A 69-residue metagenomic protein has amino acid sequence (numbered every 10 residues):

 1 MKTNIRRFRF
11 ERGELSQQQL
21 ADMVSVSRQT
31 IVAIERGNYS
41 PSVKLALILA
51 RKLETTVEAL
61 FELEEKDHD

Functional and structural regions predicted by a protein language model:
N4-M23: Short basic helix-loop element that most often maps to the first helix and adjoining turn of HTH DNA-binding modules
Q18, Q29, E58: Key DNA-contact positions within bacterial/archaeal DNA-binding proteins
V26-Y39: Recognition helix of helix-turn-helix/homeodomain-like DNA-binding domains that insert into the DNA major groove
R36, T55, E65: Short, conserved catalytic or interaction motifs in soluble domains
K44-A59: DNA major-groove recognition helix of helix-turn-helix/homeodomain DNA-binding modules
E62-D69: Short, charged recognition helix plus adjacent turn of helix-turn-helix-like nucleic-acid-binding domains
